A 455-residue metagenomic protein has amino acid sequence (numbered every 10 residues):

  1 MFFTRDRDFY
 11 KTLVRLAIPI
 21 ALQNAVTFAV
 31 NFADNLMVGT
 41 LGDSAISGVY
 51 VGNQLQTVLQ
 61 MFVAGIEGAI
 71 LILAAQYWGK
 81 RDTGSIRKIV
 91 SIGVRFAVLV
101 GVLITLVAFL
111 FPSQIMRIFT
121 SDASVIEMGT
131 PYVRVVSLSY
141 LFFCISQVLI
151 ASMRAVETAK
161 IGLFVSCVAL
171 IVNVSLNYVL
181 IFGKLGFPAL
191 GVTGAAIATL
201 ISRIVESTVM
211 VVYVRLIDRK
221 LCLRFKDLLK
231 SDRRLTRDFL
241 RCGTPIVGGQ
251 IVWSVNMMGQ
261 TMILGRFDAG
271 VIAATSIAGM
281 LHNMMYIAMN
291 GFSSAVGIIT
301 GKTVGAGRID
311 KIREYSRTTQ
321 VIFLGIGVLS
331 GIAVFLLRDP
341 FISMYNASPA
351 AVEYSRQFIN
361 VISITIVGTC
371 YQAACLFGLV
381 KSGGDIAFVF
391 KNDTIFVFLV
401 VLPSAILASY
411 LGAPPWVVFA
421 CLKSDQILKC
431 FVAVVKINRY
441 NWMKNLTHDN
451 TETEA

Functional and structural regions predicted by a protein language model:
M1-I20, A74-L141, F187-G243, T300-I366 (+1 more regions): Short alpha-helical transmembrane segments in multi-pass integral membrane proteins
R15-D34, V135, S146, A169 (+5 more regions): Transmembrane helical elements of multi-pass membrane transporters/channels
I20, N24, N35-L36, N53 (+17 more regions): Transmembrane alpha-helix boundary and packing residues in multipass membrane permease domains and related
L22, V26, V30, L59-V63 (+13 more regions): Residue-level hotspots within pore-lining transmembrane alpha-helices of multi-pass secondary transporters
A25, A29-S47, M116-A123, V179-L190 (+4 more regions): Helix-terminus/linker motif at the lipid-water interface of multi-pass membrane proteins
I46-F109, F143-G162, I272-R338, T369-V389: Small-residue-rich hydrophobic transmembrane alpha-helices
E67, V136-A155, G162-L170, A195-M210 (+4 more regions): Short runs within selected transmembrane alpha-helices of multi-pass transporters and secretion channels
A108, A151, N177, I181 (+8 more regions): Structural signal for membrane-spanning alpha-helices in multi-pass inner-membrane proteins, emphasizing helix cores
